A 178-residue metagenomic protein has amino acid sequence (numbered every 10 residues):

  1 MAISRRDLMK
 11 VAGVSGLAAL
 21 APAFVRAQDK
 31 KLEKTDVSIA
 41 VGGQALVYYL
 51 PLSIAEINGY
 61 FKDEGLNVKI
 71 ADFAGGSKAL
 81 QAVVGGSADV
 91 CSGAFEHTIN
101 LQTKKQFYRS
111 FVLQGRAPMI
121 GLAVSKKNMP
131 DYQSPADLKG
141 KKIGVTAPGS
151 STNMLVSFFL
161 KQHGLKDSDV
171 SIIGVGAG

Functional and structural regions predicted by a protein language model:
M1-I3: Secretory targeting signals
D7-R26: N-terminal export signals
D29-D167, S171-V175: Short, glycine-/small- and polar/acidic-enriched structural segments that line small-molecule recognition paths
G178: Active-site-proximal beta-alpha loop/turn segments in soluble metabolic enzymes
